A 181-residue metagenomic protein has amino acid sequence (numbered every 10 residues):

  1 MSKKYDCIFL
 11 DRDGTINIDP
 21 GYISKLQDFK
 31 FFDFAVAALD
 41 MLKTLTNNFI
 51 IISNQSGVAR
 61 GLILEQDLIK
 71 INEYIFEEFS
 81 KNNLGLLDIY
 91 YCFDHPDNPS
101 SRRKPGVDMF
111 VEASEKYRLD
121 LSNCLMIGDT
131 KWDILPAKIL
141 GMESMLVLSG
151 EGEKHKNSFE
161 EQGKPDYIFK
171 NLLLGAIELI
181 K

Functional and structural regions predicted by a protein language model:
M1-I50: Active-site neighborhood of HAD-like aspartate-dependent phosphohydrolases
P20, K25, G57-L62, H95-S100 (+1 more regions): A short acidic, helix-capping loop that chelates divalent metal ions and anchors anionic groups
L26-K30, I63-K70, K104-P105: Alpha-helix N-cap and loop-to-helix initiation/capping positions
A35, L39-N72, G85-N98, A137: Substrate-recognition element of Asp-dependent hydrolases with the DxDx(T/V) motif
N54-Q55, L148-E151, L172: Short secondary-structure boundary segments
N72-Y91, N157-I180: Structural recognition of alpha->loop->beta junctions
S101-I134: Conserved Lys-Pro-Asp/Glu-containing loop-to-beta segment of HAD-superfamily phosphomonoesterases, centered on
M126-Y167: Acidic, Mg2+-coordinating phosphoryl-transfer loop and its flanking beta/alpha structural elements, shared across
